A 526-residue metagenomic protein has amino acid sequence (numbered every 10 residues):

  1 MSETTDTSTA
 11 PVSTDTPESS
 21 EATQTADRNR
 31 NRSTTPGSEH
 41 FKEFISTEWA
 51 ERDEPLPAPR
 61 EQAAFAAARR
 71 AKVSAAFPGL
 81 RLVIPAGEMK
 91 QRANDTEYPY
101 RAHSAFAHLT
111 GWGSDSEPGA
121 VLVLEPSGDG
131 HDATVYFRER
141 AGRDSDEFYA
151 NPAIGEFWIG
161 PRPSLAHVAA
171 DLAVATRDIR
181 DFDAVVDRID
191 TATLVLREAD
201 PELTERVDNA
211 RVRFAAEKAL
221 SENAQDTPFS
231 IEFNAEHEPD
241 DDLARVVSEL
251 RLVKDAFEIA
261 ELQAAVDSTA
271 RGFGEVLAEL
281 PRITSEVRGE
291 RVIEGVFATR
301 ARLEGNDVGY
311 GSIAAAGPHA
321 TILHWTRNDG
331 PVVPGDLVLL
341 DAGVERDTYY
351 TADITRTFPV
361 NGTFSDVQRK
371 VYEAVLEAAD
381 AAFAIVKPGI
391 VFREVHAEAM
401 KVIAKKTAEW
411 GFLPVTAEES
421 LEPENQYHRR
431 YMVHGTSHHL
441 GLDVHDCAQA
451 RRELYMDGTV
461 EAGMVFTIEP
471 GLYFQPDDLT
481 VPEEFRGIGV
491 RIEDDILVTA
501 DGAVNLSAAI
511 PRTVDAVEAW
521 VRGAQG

Functional and structural regions predicted by a protein language model:
M1-G526: Active-site neighborhoods and metal-handling regions in enzymes and metal-associated proteins
